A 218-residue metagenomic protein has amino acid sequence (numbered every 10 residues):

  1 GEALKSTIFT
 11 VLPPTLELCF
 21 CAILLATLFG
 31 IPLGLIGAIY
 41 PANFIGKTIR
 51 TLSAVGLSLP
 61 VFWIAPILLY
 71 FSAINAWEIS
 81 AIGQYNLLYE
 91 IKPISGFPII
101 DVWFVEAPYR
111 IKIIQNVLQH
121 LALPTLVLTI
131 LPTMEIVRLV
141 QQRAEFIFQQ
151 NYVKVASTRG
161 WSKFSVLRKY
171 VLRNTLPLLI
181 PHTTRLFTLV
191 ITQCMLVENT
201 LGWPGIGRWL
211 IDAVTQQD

Functional and structural regions predicted by a protein language model:
G1-L4: Membrane-proximal extracellular/periplasmic loop immediately following the first transmembrane helix
F9, I36, F44-L59: N-terminal signal-anchor/first transmembrane alpha helix
L12-L16, L25-Y40, F44, P93-D218: Alpha-helical transmembrane segments of integral membrane proteins, especially multi-pass inner/plasma-membrane
L16, I49, L57, A73-A76 (+1 more regions): A short hydrophobic/aromatic micro-motif that marks alpha-helical segments and, especially, helix-coil
C21-L28, L52, L59, L68 (+1 more regions): Hydrophobic residues within alpha-helical transmembrane segments of multi-pass solute transporters/permease subunits
T51-W63, M134-R138, T192: Short flexible/disordered coil segments
S53-P124: Generic hydrophobic transmembrane alpha-helix motif, especially the helices
